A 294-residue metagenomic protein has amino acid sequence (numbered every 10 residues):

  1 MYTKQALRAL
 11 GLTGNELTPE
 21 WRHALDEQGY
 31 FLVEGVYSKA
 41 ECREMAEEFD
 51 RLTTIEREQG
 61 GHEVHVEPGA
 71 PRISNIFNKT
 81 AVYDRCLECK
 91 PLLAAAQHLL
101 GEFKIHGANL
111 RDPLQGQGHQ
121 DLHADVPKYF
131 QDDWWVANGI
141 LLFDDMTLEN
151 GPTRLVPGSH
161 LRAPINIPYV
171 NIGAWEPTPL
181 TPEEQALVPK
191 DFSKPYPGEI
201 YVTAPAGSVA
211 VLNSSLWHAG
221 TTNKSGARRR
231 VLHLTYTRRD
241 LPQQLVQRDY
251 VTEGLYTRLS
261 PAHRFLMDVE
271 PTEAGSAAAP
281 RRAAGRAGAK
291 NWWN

Functional and structural regions predicted by a protein language model:
M1-Q28, V33-Q131, Q247, P261-H263: Non-heme Fe(II)-dependent double-stranded beta-helix
Y2-G11, I55-Q59, V64, V209-V211 (+1 more regions): Non-heme Fe(II)/2-oxoglutarate
L92, D125-V136, P197-G198, A204 (+1 more regions): A short beta-loop-beta micro-motif enriched in histidine and acidic residues
F103, Q131, F143-P152, G158-H160: Active-site region of the double-stranded beta-helix
N109, A124-V126, L141-D145, P157: Short, structured patches in soluble enzyme cores that scaffold and shape functional sites
L114, V156-A163, T235-L241: Short edge-strand/loop segments of extracellular domains
Q131-L148, T203-A206, V211, T235-R238: Short, conserved beta-strand element in jelly-roll/cupin
E149-W217: Double-stranded beta-helix
